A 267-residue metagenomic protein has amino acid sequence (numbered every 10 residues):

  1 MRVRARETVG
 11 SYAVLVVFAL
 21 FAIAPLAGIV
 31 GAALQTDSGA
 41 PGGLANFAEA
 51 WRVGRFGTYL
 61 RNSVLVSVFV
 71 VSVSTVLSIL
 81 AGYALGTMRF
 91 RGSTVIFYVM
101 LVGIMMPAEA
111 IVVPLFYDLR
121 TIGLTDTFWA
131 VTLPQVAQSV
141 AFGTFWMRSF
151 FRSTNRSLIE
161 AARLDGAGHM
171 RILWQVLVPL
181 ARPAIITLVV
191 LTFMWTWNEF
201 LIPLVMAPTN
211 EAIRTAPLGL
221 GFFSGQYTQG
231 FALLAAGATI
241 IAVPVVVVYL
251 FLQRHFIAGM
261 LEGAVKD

Functional and structural regions predicted by a protein language model:
M1-A5: Short, Lys/Arg-rich, polar N-terminal cytosolic tail immediately upstream of the first transmembrane signal-anchor
E7-D267: A structural signal for multi-pass alpha-helical bundles of membrane permease subunits that mediate small-molecule
